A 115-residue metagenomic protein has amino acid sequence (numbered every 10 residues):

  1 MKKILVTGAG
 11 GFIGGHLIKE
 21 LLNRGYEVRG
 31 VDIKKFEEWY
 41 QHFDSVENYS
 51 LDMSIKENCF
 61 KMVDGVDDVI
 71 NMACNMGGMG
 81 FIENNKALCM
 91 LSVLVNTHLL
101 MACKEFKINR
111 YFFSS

Functional and structural regions predicted by a protein language model:
I4-R24: N-terminal Rossmann NAD(P)H-binding glycine-rich loop of SDR-like oxidoreductase domains
Y26-K35: Conserved glycine-rich Rossmann-like NAD(P)H-binding loop of the short-chain dehydrogenase/reductase
E37-Q41: Acidic helix N-cap motif at the loop->helix transition within catalytic regions of sugar-transfer enzymes
F43-K56: Rossmann-fold cofactor-recognition segment
M53-L91: NAD(P)H-binding glycine-rich loop region in Rossmannoid oxidoreductase-like domains and their noncatalytic homologs
N71, T97-S115: Conserved Rossmann-fold NAD(P)-dependent oxidoreductase catalytic core, especially the SDR/UDP-sugar
